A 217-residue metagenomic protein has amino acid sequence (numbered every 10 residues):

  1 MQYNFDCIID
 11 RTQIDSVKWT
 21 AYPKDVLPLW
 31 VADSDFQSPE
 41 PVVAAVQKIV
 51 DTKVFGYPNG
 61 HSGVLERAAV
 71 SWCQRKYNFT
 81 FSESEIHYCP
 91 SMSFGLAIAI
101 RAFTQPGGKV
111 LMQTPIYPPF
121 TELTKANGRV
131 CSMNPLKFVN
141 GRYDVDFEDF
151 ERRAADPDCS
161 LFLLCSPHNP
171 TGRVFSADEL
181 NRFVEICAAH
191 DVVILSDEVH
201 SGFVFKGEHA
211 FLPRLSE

Functional and structural regions predicted by a protein language model:
Q2-S91, I98: N-terminal small-domain helix-loop-helix segment of the aminotransferase-like
E40-V42, K206-H209: Short aromatic-enriched loop/helix-cap "lid" or pocket-rim segments at secondary-structure transitions that line
F55-E185, G202-F203, H209-S216: Conserved core of the PLP fold type I
L161, V193-I194: Hydrophobic "anchor" residues on beta-strands that sit immediately upstream of conserved functional sites
S166, I194-L195: Residue-level marker for buried hydrophobic side chains located in beta-strands that build the well-ordered beta-sheet
D191-V193, V204: Metal-dependent active-site segment of extracytoplasmic phospho-/sulfohydrolases and closely related
E198: Walker B catalytic acidic pair
